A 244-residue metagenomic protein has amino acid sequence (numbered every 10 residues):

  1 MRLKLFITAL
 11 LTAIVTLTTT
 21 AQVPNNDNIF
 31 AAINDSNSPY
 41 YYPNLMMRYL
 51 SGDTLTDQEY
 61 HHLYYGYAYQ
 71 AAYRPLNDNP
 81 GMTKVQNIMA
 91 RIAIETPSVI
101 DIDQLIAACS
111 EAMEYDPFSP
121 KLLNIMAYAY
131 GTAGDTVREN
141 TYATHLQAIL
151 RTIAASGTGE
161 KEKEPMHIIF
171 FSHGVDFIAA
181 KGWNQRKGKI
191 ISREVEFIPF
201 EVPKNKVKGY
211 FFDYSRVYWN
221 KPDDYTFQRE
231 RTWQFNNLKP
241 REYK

Functional and structural regions predicted by a protein language model:
M1-N25: Bacterial Sec-dependent N-terminal signal peptides
Q22-I102, E164-K244: N-terminal alpha-helical interaction modules that lie
D101, A108-C109, Y142: Alpha-helical solenoid repeat scaffolds, predominantly canonical TPR units
E111-A112, L146: Canonical positions in the second alpha-helix
P120-K121, A148-E162: Boundary/linker segments of alpha-helical solenoid repeat arrays
L123-M126: TPR repeat positional signature
G131-A154: TPR/TPR-like (Sel1-like) alpha-helical repeat modules
